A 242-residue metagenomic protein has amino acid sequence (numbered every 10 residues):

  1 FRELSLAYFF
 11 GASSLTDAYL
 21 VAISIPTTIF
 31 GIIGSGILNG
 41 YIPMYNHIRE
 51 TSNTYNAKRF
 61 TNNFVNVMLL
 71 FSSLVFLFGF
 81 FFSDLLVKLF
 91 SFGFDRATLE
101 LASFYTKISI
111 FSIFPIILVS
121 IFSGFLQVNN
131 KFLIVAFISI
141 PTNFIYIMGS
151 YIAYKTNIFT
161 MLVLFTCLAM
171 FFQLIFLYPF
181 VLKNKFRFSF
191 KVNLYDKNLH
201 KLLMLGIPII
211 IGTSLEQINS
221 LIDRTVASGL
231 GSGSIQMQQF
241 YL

Functional and structural regions predicted by a protein language model:
F1-L242: Membrane-embedded alpha-helical bundles of multi-pass transporters/translocases, especially carrier/permease families
